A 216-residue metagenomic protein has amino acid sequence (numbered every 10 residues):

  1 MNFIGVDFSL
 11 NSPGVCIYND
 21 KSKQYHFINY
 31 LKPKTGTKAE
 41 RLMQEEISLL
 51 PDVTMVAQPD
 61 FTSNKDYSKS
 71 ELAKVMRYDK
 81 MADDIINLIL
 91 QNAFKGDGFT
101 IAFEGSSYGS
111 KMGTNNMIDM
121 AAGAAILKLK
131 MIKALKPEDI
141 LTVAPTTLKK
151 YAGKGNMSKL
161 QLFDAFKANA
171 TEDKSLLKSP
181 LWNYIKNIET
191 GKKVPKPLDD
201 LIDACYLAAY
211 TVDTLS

Functional and structural regions predicted by a protein language model:
M1-S216: Phosphate- and other anionic-substrate recognition elements at nucleic-acid/protein interfaces
